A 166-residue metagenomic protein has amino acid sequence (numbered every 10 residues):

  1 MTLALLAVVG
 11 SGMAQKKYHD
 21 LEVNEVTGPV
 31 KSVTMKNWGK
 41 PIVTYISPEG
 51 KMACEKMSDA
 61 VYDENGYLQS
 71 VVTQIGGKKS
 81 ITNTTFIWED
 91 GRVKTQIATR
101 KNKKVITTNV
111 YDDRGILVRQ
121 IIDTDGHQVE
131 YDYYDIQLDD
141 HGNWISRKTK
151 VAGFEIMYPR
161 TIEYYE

Functional and structural regions predicted by a protein language model:
M1-K17: Bacterial Sec-dependent N-terminal signal peptides
Q15-E166: Buried hydrophobic residues that stabilize the cores of well-folded domains
